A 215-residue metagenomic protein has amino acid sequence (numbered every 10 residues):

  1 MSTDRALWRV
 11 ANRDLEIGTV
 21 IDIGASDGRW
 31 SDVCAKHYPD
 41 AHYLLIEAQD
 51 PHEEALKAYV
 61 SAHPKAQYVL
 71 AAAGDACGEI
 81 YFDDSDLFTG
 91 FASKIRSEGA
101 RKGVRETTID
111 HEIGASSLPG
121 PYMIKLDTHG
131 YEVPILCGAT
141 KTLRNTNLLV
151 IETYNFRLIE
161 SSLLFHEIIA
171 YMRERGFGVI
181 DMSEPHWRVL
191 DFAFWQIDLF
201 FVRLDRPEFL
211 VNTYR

Functional and structural regions predicted by a protein language model:
M1-R215: Phosphate/nucleotide-binding beta-alpha loop and adjacent structural elements of enzyme active sites
